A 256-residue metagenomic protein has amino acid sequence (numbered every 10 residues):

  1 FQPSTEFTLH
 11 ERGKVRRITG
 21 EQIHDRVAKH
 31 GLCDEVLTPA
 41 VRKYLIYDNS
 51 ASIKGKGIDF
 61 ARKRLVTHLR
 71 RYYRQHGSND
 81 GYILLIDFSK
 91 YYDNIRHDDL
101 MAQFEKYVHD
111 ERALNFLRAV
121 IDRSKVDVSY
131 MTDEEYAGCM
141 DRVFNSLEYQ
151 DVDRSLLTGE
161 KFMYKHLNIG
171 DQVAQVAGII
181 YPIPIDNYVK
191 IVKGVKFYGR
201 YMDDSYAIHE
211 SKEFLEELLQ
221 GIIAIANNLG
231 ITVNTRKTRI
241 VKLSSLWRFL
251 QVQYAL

Functional and structural regions predicted by a protein language model:
F1-P3: Amphipathic alpha-helical blocks
T8, R12-S52, R154-S155, G159: Glycine/proline-rich, flexible active-site/cofactor-binding loop segments that harbor closely spaced acidic
D25-H30, D34, D59, K63 (+6 more regions): Non-catalytic, well-ordered alpha-helical scaffold segments
E35-R96: Active-site-proximal segment of RNA-dependent polymerases
S52-F60, Y206-H209, I240-S245: Beta-rich nucleic-acid/ligand-interaction surfaces
Q75-M202, Y206-G221, V241: Conserved polymerase palm-domain catalytic core
K212-L256: C-terminal polymerase-core module
